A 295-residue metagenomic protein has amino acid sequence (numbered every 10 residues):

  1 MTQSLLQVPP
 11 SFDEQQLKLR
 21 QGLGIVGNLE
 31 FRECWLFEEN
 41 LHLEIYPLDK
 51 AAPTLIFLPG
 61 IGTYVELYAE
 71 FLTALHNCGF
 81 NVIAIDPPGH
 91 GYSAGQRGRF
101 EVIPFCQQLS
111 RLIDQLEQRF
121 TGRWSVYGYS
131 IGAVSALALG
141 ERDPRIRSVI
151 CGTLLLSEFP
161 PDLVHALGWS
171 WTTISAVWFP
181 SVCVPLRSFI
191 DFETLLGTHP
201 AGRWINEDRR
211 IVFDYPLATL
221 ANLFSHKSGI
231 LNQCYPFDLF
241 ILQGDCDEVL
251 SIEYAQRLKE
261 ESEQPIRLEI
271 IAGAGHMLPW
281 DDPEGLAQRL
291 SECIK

Functional and structural regions predicted by a protein language model:
M1-Y46: An N-terminal hydrophobic leader/cap segment in hydrolases
G62-Y64, H90-F120: Catalytic nucleophile-loop/oxyanion-hole region of alpha/beta-hydrolase and closely related hydrolase-like folds
L72-Q96: Conserved alpha/beta-hydrolase
R119-S130: Alpha/beta-hydrolase fold nucleophile elbow
Y129-D214: Alpha/beta-hydrolase-fold enzymes
Y235, I241-Q243, D247: Short beta-strand/loop motif that positions the catalytic acidic residue of the alpha/beta-hydrolase fold
E248-Y254: Conserved alpha/beta-hydrolase "acid-adjacent" motif
A274-E284: Catalytic histidine-centered segment of alpha/beta-hydrolase-like enzymes
